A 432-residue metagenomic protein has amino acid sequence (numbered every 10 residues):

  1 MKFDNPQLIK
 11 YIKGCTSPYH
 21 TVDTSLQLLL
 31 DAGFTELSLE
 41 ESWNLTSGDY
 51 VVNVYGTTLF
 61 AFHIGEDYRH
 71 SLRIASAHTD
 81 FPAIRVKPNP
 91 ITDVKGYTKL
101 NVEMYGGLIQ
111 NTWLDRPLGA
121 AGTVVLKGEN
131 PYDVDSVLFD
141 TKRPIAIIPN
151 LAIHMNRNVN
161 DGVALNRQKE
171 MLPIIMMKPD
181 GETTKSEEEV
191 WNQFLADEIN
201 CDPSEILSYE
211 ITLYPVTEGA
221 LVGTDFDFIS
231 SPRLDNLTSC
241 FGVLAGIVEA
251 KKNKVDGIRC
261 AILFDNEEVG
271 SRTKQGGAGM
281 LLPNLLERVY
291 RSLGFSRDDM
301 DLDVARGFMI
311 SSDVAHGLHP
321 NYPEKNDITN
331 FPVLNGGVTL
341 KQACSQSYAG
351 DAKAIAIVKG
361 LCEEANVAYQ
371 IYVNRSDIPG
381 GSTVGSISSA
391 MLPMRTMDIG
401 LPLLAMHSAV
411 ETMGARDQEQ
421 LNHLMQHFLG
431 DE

Functional and structural regions predicted by a protein language model:
M1-E432: N-terminal hydrophobic/helix-forming segments and targeting peptides
